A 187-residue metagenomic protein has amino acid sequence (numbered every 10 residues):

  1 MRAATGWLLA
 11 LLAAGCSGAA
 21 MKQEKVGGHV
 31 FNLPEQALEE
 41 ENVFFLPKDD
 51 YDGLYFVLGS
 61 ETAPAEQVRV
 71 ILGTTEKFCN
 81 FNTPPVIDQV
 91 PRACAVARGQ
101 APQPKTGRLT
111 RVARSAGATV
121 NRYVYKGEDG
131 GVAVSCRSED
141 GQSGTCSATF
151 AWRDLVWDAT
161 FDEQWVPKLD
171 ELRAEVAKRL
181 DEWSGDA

Functional and structural regions predicted by a protein language model:
M1-A14: Sec-dependent bacterial lipoprotein signal peptides
C16-P102: Charge-rich, low-complexity N-terminal segments
V26-G28, D129, W152-D154: Glycine-centered tight beta-turn/hairpin loop motif at sheet-sheet or coil-to-beta transitions
A37, S138, F161-E163: A mature extracytoplasmic/lumenal domain signature
Q100-Q142: Signature of long, low-cysteine stretches enriched in small and polar/charged residues
Q142-F150: Short, surface-exposed beta-strand/loop micro-motifs that present aromatic residues
L155-A187: Surface-exposed amphipathic alpha-helical segments
